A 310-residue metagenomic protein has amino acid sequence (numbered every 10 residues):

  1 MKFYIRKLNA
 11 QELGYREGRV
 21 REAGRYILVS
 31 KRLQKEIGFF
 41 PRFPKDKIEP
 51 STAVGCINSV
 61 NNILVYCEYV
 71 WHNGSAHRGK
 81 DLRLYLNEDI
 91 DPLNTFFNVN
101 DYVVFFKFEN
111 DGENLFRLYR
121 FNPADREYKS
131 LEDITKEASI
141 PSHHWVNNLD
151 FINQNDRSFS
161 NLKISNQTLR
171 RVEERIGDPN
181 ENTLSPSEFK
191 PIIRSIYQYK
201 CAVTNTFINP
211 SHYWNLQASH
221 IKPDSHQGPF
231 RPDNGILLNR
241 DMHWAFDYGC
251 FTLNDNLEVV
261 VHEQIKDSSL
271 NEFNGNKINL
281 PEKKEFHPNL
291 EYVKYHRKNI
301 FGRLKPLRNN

Functional and structural regions predicted by a protein language model:
M1-K136: Acidic, low-complexity intrinsically disordered regions
K45-K47, R194, N209-S211: Generic structural signal for beta-strand residues in well-ordered domains
D101-F106, E113-S187, T206-F207, N276-Y295 (+1 more regions): A boundary/linker detector
E174, D178-F189, I196, T206 (+2 more regions): A detector for short metal-coordination/catalytic motifs
C201-T204: Short, thiol/selenol-centered motifs that function as redox-active sites or metal-ligating centers
